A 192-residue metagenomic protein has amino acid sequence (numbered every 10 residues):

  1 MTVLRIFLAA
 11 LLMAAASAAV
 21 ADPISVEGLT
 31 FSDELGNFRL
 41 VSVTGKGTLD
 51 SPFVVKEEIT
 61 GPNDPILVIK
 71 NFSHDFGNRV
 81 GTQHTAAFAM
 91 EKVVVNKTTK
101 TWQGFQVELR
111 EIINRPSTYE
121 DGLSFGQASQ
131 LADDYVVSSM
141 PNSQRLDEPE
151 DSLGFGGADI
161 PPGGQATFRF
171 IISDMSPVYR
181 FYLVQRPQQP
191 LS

Functional and structural regions predicted by a protein language model:
M1-F7: Bacterial N-terminal signal peptides that target proteins for export
A15-A16: N-terminal signal peptide c-region/cleavage motif recognized by signal peptidases
A21-A89, T99, R110-G122, S138-S192: Membrane engagement elements in two modes
K92-V94: Buried hydrophobic-core signal for structured, non-transmembrane domains
K100-G104: Short acidic/proline- and small/hydrophobic-mixed sequence motifs that coincide with surface turns and coil-to-beta
Q130-A132: Long, charge-dense
